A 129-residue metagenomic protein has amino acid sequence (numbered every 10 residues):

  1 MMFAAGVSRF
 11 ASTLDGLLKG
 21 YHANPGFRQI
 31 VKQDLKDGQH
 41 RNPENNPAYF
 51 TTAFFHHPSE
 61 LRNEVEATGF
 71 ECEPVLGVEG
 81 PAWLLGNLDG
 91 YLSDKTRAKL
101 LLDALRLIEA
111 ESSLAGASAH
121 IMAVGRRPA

Functional and structural regions predicted by a protein language model:
M1-D37: Conserved class I S-adenosyl-L-methionine
M1-S12, P43-P47, E64-E71, L85: Charged, low-complexity, helix/coiled-coil-prone segments
H22, E44-N45, S93-A98: N-terminal start-of-chain detector that recognizes signal peptides and the immediate post-cleavage beginning
P25, R41-N42, C72-E73: Short, structured loop/turn "capping" segments at alpha-beta junctions
K32-Y49, A104-E109: Class I S-adenosyl-L-methionine
E44-E60: Acceptor-substrate binding/catalytic loop of class I
E60-A129: C-terminal lobe and adjacent flexible extensions of AdoMet/dcAdoMet transferase-like proteins
